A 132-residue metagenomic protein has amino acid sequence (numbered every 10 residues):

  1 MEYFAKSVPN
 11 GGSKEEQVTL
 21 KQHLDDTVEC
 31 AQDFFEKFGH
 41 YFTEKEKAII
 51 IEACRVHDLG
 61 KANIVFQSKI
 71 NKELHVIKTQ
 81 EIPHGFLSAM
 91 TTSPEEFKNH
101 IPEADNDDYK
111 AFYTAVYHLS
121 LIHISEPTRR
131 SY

Functional and structural regions predicted by a protein language model:
M1-K78: Acidic/His-rich, divalent-metal-binding segments that scaffold phosphate/diphosphate chemistry
H23, H57, H84, I122-H123: Histidine-centered divalent metal-coordination motifs
D26-Q32, P83-F97: An active-site-proximal "capping" alpha-helix that borders the catalytic cofactor pocket
F38-E52, K98-I122: Acidic/histidine metal-binding catalytic segments
R55, I64, M90-H100: Generic short alpha-helical segment signal, independent of protein family or function, capturing local helix propensity
H75-P83, D107: Short coil/turn segments at secondary-structure boundaries
H123-Y132: Single conserved hydrophobic/aromatic residue that forms the stacking wall/gate of nucleotide- or nucleobase-binding
